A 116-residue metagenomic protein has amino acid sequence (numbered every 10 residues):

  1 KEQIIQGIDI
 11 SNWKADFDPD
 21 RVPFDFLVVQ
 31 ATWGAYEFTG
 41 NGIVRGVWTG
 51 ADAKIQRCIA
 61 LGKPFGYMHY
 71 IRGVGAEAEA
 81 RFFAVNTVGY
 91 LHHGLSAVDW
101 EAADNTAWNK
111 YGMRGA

Functional and structural regions predicted by a protein language model:
K1-A116: Substrate-binding cleft of extracellular glycoside hydrolase catalytic domains
